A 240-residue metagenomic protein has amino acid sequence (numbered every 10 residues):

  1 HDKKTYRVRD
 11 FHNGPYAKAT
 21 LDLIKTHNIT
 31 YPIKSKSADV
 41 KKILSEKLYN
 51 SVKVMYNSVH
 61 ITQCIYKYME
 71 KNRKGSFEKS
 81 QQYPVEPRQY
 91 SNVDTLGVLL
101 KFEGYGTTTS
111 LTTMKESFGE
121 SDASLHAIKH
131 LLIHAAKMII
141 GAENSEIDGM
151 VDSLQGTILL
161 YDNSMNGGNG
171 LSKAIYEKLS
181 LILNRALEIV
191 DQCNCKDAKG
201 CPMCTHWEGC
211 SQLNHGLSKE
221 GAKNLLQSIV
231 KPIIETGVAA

Functional and structural regions predicted by a protein language model:
H1-K196, E208, N214-I229, E235-G237: Extended Lys/Arg-rich polyanion-binding regions
G200-C204: Short cysteine clusters
